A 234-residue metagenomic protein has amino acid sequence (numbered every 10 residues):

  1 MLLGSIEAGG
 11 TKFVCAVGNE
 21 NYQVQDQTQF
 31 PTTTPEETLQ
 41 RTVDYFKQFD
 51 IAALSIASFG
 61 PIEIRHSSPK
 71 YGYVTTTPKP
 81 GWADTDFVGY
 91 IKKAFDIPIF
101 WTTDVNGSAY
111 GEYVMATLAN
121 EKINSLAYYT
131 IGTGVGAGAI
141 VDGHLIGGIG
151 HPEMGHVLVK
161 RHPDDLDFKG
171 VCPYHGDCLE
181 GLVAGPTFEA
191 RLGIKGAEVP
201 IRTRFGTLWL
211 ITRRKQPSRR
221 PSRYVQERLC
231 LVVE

Functional and structural regions predicted by a protein language model:
M1-S55, P61-K70, G89-I99, E112-A127 (+2 more regions): ATP-binding/phosphotransfer module of carbohydrate and carboxylate kinases, centering on a glycine-rich
E7, D104, G132: Active-site glycine-centered loops adjacent to acidic/histidine catalytic or metal-binding residues that shape
T11-K12, G132-G134: Short, small/polar residue-rich loop motifs at catalytic or cofactor-binding pockets
S68-A83: A charged helix-plus-loop insertion that forms the helical arch/lid used to bind and gate nucleic-acid substrates
I99-V105: General beta-strand structural signal in soluble alpha/beta enzymes
A137: Active-site histidine-anchored catalytic micro-motif
V141-D142: A cytosolic small-molecule/anion-sensing beta-strand core signal
E153-V157: Structural signature of FAD isoalloxazine-binding scaffolds in flavoprotein oxidoreductases
